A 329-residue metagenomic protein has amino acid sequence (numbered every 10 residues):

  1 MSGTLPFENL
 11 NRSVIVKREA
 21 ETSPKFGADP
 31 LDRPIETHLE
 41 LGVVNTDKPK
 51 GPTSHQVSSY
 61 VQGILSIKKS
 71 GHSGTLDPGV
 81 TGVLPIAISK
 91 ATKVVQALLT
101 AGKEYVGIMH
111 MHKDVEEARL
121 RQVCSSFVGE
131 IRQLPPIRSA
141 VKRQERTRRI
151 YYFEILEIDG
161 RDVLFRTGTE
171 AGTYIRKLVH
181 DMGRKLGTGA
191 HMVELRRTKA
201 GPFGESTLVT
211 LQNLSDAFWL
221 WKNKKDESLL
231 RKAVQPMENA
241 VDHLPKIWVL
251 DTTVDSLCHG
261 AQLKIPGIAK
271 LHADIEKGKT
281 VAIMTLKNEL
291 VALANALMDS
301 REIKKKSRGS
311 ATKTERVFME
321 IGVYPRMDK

Functional and structural regions predicted by a protein language model:
M1-P49, T53-G71, V123, A140-E145 (+3 more regions): Accessory RNA 3′-end/elbow-binding domains used by RNA modification enzymes
L65, K69-L98: Glycine/acidic-rich beta-strand-loop module
S73-G82, G102-E104, I137-Q144: Short, glycine/charge-rich beta-strand/loop segments that flank catalytic centers and engage negatively charged groups
I86, G107, C124, L178 (+2 more regions): Residue-level signal for inorganic ion chemistry
K90, M109-K113, E154-E157, T167-A171 (+1 more regions): Short, structured patches in soluble enzyme cores that scaffold and shape functional sites
A91, V95-S139, L156: Acidic, low-complexity central loop/insert segments
V141-G172, R176-K177, D181: The conserved catalytic core of RNA pseudouridine synthases
